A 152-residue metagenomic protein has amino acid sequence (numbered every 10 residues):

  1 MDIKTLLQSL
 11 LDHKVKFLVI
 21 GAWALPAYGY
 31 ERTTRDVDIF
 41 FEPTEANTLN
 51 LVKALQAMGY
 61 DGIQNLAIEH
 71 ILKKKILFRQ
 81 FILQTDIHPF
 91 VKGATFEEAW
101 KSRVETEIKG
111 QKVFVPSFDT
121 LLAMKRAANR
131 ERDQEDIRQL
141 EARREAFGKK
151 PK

Functional and structural regions predicted by a protein language model:
M1-K152: Compositionally biased terminal segments of proteins
